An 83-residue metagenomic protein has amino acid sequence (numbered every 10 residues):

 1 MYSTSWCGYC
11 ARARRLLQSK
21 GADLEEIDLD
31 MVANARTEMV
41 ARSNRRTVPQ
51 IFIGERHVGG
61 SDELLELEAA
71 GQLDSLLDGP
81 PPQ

Functional and structural regions predicted by a protein language model:
M1-D23: Local sequence-structure signature of Cys/Sec-based thiol-disulfide redox active-site neighborhoods
G8-A11, N34, G59: Residues that form or flank phosphate/diphosphate-binding pockets in enzymes that use nucleotide phosphates
R15-L17, V40-A41, E66-L67: Short, glycine/charged-enriched secondary-structure capping and boundary segments
K20-D23, R36-V48, F52-V58, D62: Structural alpha/beta surface segment adjacent to cysteine/selenocysteine redox centers across thiol/disulfide enzymes
L29-R46, Q72-Q83: Thioredoxin-like thiol-disulfide oxidoreductase module
I53-P82: Non-catalytic, surface beta->alpha helical segment in thiol-disulfide oxidoreductase systems
